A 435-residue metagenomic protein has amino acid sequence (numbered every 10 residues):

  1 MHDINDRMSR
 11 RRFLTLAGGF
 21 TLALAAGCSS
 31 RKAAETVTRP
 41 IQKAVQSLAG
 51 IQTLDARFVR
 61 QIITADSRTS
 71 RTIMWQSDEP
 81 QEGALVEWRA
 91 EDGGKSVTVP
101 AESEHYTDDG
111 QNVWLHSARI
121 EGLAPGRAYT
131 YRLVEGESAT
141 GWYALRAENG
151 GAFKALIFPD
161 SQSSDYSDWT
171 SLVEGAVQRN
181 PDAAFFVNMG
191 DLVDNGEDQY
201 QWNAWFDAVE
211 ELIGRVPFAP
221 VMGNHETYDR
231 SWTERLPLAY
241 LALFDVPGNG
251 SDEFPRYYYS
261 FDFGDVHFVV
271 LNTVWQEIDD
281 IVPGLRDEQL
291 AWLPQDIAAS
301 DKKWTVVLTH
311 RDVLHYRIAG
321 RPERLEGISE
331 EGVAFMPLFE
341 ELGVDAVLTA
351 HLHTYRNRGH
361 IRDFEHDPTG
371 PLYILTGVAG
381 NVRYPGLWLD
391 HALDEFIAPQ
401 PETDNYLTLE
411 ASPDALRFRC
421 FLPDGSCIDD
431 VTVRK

Functional and structural regions predicted by a protein language model:
M1-S9, L16-A26: N-terminal secretory signal peptides
S29-E35: Bacterial lipoprotein signal-peptidase II cleavage site
A44-Q76, A84-W88, F364-K435: Binuclear metal-dependent phosphoesterase catalytic core
I51-F58, I63-I73, S77-A84, W88 (+4 more regions): N-terminal active-site segment of His-dependent metallophosphoesterases
S117-I120, A128-A144, Y200-D301, P322-E326 (+4 more regions): Extended active-site neighborhood of metal-dependent phosphoesterases/phosphodiesterases
I157-P159, F186-G190, F218-G223, V306-T309 (+2 more regions): Active-site neighborhood of phospho(di)ester-bond hydrolases with catalytic His/Asp-centered motifs
V193, S300-I318: Short acidic, glycine-rich surface-loop motifs adjacent to enzyme active sites
E331, F335-L338: Active-site neighborhood of glycoside hydrolase catalytic domains
